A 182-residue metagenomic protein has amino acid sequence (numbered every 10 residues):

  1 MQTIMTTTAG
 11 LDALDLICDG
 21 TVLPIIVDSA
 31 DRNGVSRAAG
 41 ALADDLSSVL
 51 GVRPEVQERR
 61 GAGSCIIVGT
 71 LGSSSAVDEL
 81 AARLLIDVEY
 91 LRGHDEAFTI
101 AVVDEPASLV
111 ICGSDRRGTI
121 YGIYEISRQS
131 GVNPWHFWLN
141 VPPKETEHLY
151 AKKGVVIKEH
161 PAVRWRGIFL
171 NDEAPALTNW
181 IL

Functional and structural regions predicted by a protein language model:
M1-V102, K153-G154: Acidic, contiguous N-terminal accessory segments
T8-A9, A30-N33, A38-A41, D45-S47 (+1 more regions): Feature activates predominantly on carbohydrate-active enzymes
